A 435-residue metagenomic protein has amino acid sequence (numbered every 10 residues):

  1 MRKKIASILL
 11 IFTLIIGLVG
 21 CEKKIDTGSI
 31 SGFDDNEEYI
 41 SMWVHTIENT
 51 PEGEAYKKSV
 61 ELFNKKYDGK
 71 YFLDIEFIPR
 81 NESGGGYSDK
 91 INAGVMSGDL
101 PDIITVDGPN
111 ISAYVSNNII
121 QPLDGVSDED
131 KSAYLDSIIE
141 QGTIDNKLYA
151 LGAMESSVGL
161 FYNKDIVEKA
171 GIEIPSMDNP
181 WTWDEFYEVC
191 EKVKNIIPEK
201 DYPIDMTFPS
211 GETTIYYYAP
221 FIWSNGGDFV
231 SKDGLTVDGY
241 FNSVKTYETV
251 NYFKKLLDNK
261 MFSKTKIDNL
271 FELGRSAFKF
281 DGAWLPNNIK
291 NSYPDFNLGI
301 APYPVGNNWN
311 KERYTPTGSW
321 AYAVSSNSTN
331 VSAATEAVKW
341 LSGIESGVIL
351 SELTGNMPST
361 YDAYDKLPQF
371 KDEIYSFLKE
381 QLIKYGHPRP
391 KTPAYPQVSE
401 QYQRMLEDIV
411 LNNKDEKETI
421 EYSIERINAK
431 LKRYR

Functional and structural regions predicted by a protein language model:
A6-S7, L18-A113, D128-K131, K266 (+9 more regions): Conserved N-terminal structural module of periplasmic/extracytoplasmic solute-binding proteins
K65, G69, F77, A170 (+6 more regions): Extracytoplasmic/periplasmic substrate-recognition and gating elements
D102-T105, A277-D281: Paired acidic/hydrophobic, glycine-rich loop segments that form the ligand-binding mouth/hinge of periplasmic-binding
V106-G159, E168, D184-V189, Y202 (+4 more regions): Hinge/lid segment of periplasmic solute-binding proteins
I111-V115, A283-F296: A ligand-binding cleft/hinge motif common to bilobed small-molecule-binding domains
Y114-I119, I138-S176, T207-G234, P316-V324 (+1 more regions): Periplasmic solute-binding protein
Q141-G142, P294, A301, S351-R404 (+2 more regions): Long, aromatic- and glycine/proline-rich binding clefts that accommodate carbohydrate-like moieties
Y187-K192, G227, D233-K264, Y303: Glycine-centered hinge/linker elements that transmit conformational signals in sensory and ligand-binding systems
